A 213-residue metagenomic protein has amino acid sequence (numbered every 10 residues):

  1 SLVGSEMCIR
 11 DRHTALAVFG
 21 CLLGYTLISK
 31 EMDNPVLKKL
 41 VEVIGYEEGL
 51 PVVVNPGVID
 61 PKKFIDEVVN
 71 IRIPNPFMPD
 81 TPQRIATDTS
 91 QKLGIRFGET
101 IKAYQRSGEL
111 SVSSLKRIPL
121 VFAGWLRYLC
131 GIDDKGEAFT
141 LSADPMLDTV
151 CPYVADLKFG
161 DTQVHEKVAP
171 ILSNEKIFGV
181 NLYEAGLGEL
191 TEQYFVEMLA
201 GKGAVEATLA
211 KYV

Functional and structural regions predicted by a protein language model:
L2-C8: Short, small-residue-biased leader/transition segments that mark boundaries at the very start of proteins
I9-R10, S90: Aromatic-acidic/polar surface patches that form glycan- and anion
R10-D11, L37: Short, contiguous, pocket-lining structural segments that sit at or immediately flank catalytic/ligand-binding sites
R12-G20: Short amphipathic alpha-helical "interface-anchor" segments enriched in bulky aromatics
F19-V150: C-terminal catalytic subdomain
L115-V213: C-terminal amphipathic alpha-helical interaction region
